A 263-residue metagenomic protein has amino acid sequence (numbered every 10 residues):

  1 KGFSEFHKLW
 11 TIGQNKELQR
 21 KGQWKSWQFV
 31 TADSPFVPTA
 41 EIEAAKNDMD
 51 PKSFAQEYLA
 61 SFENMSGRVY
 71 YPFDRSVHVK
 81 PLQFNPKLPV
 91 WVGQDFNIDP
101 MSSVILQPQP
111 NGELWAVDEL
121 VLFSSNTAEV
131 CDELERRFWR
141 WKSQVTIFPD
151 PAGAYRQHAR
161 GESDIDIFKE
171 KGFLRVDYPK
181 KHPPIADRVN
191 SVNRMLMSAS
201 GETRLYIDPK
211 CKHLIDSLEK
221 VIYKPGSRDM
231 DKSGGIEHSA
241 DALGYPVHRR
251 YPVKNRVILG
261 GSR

Functional and structural regions predicted by a protein language model:
K1-D48: ASCE P-loop NTPase helicase motor core
N15-K16, Q107-P110: Short loop/turn segments immediately following beta-strands, especially the blade-tip and inter-blade linker loops
K25-W27, V92, F148: Hydrophobic/aromatic beta-strand patches that form the interior of the parallel beta-sheet core in alpha/beta enzyme
F29, Y58, S103, I147 (+2 more regions): A residue-level signal for conserved active-site and pocket-lining positions in enzyme catalytic cores
S34-Q94, D99, E113: ATPase catalytic-site recognition across NTP-hydrolyzing enzymes
M101-Q107: Short beta-strand scaffold segments in enzyme catalytic cores
N111-M230, Y251-R263: Mg2+-dependent endonuclease catalytic cores in nucleic-acid-processing enzymes, primarily RNase H-like
S233-K254, S262: Acidic, Mg2+-coordinating catalytic module of metal-dependent nucleases/exonucleases that use a two-metal-ion mechanism
